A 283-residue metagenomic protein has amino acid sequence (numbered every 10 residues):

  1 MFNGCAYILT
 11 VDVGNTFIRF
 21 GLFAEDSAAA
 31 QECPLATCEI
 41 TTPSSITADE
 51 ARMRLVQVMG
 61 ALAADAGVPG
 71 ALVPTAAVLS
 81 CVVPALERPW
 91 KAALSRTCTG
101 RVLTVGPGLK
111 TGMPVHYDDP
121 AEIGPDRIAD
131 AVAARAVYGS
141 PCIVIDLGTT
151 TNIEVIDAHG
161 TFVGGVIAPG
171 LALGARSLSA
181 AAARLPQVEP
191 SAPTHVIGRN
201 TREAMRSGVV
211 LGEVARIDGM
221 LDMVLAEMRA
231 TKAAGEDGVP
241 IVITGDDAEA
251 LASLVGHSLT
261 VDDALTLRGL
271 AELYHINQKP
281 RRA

Functional and structural regions predicted by a protein language model:
F2-Q57, P69-G70, T161-R184, A192-H195: Short glycine-rich, Thr/Ser-proximal phosphate-binding strand/loop in the N-terminal lobe of ATP-dependent enzymes
F2-V11, T42, I46, V56 (+1 more regions): ATP-binding/phosphotransfer module of carbohydrate and carboxylate kinases, centering on a glycine-rich
I8-D12, V78, C142-D146, V242: Short glycine-aspartate micro-motif
T16, T150, E249: Conserved Rossmann-like nucleotide-cofactor binding loop
E25-E32, A63-V73, M228-D237, R282: Intrinsically disordered, low-complexity terminal tails and inter-domain linkers enriched for S/T/G/P/D/E
A51-A71, M220-M223, L273: A short, N-terminal amphipathic alpha-helix
L62-I123, H159-G165, G170-L171, G198-V210 (+4 more regions): Short beta-strand-loop/turn "lid" adjacent to the catalytic site in phosphate-handling enzymes
R101-A181, V210-L225, R282: Phosphate-binding/catalytic loop of phosphoryl-transfer enzymes
